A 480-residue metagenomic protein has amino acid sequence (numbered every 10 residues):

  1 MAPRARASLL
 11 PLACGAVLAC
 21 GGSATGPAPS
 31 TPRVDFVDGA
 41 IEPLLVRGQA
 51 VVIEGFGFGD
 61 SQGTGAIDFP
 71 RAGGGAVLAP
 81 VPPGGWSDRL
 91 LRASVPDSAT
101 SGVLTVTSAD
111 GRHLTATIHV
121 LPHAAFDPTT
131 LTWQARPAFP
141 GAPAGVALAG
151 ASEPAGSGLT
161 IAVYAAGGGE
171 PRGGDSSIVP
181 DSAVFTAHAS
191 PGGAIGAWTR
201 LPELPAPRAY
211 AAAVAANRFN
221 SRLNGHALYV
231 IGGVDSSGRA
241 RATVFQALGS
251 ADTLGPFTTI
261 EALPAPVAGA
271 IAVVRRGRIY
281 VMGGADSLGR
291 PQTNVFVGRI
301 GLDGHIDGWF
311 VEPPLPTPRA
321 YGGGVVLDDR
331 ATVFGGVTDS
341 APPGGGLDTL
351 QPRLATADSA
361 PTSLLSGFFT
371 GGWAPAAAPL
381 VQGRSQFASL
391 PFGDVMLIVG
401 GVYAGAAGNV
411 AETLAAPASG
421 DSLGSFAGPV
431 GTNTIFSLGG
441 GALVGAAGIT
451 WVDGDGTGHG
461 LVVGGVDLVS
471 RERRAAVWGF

Functional and structural regions predicted by a protein language model:
M1-L12: Bacterial N-terminal signal peptides that target proteins for export
V17-A19: C-terminal motif of bacterial Sec signal peptides marking the signal peptidase cleavage site
G21-F69, G74, S101, D110-D127 (+1 more regions): Beta-strand/beta-sandwich contexts
A28-S30, H119-F480: Kelch-like beta-propeller repeat domains
V51-G55, I67, L91-A93, L104-V106 (+5 more regions): A structural motif
G74-V81: Surface-exposed loop/edge segments in extracytoplasmic proteins
G84-R92: Aromatic sugar-binding surface patches on proteins that engage polysaccharides or sugar-phosphate polymers
V95-S101: Surface-exposed, short loops/turns at beta-strand junctions within beta-sandwich domains
